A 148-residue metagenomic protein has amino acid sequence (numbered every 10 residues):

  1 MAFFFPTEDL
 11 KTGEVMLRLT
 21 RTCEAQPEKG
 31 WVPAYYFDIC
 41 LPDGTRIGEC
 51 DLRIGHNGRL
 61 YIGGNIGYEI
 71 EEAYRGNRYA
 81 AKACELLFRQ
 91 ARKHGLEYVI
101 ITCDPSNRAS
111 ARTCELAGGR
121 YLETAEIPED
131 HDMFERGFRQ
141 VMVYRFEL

Functional and structural regions predicted by a protein language model:
A2-Y61: Acetyl-CoA-dependent GNAT
A34-Y36, F138-V143: Short hydrophobic/aromatic beta-strand or adjacent loop that forms the aromatic wall/cage of a ligand/substrate-binding
D38, D51, N65, E69 (+1 more regions): Conserved beta-strand segments that form the floor/walls of ligand-binding pockets within enzyme and binding domains
G44, R78, G95, N107: Conserved G/P- and acidic residue-centered "switch" motifs that form tight phosphate/ATP-binding loops in soluble
Y68-I70, G76-K93, R112-L116: Conserved acetyl-CoA-binding loop-helix of GNAT-fold acetyltransferases
A91-T102: Conserved GNAT acetyl-CoA-binding A-motif
T102, R120-R136: Conserved catalytic-core motifs of GNAT/GCN5-like acyltransferases
S106-E123: Conserved active-site alpha-helix within GNAT-family acetyltransferase domains
